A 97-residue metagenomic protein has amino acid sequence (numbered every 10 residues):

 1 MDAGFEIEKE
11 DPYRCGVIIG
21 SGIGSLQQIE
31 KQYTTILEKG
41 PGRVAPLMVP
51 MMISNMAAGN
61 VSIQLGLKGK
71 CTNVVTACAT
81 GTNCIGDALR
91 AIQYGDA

Functional and structural regions predicted by a protein language model:
M1-C15: Conserved active-site "lid/cap" helical segment
M1-F5, S54-A58, S62-L65, K70-A97: Active-site-proximal alpha-helical scaffold in enzymes
G16-G20: Short, conserved beta-strand segments within well-ordered enzyme catalytic domains that often line or immediately flank
S21-T72: Active-site-proximal gating segment of KS-fold condensing enzymes and close homologs
